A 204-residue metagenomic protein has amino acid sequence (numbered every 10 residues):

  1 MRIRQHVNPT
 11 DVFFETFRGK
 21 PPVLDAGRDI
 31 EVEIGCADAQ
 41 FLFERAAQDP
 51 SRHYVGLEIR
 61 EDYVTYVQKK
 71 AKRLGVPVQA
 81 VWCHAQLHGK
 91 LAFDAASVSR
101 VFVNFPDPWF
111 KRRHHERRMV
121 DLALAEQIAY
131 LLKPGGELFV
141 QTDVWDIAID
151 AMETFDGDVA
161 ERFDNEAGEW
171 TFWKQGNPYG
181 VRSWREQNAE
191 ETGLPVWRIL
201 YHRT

Functional and structural regions predicted by a protein language model:
M1-V32, Q40-D49: S-adenosyl-L-methionine
A37: Conserved glycine-rich SAM-binding loop
R60: Conserved SAM/SAH-binding beta-strand->alpha-helix loop
V64-T65, A148: Short alpha-helix immediately C-terminal to the canonical SAM-binding loop
Q68-A95: S-adenosyl-L-methionine
V120-P134: A short glycine-rich, Lys/Arg-flanked "PGG" loop and its adjoining helix->strand segment in the class I
G135-T142: Conserved beta-strand signature within the Rossmann-like core of class I S-adenosyl-L-methionine
E153, D158-T204: Class I S-adenosyl-L-methionine
